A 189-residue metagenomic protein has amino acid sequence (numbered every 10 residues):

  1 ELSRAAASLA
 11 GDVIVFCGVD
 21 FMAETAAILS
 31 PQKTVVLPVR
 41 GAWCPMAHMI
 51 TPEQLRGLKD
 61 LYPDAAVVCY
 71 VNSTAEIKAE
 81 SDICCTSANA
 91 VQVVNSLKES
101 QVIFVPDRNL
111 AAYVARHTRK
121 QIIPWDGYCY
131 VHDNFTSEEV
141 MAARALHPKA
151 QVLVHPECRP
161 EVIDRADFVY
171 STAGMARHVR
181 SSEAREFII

Functional and structural regions predicted by a protein language model:
E1-I189: Active-site loop-to-helix "anion-binding N-cap" substructures in soluble metabolic enzymes
